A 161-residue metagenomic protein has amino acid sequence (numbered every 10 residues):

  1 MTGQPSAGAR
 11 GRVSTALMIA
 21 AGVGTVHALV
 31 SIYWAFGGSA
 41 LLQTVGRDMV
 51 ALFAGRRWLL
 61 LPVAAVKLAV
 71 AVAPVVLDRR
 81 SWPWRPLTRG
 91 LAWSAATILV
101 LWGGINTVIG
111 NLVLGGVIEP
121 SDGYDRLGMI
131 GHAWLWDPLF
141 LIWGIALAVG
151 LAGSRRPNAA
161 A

Functional and structural regions predicted by a protein language model:
T2-R10, V76-A96, R156-A161: Cytoplasmic juxtamembrane regions at transmembrane-helix boundaries
T2-R47: Transmembrane alpha-helical insertion/packing segments
S14-G24, A28, A64-K67, A71 (+4 more regions): Residues within membrane-spanning alpha-helices of integral membrane proteins, especially the hydrophobic core/packing
V26-G38, T97-L114: C-terminal TM-helix exit segments that contain a strictly Trp-centered aromatic cap at the helix terminus
W34-A40, V70-R80: Membrane-helix exit/interface motif
V45-V66, W134, P138: Transmembrane alpha-helix entry/boundary detector in multi-pass membrane proteins
G123-W143: Individual transmembrane alpha-helices with interfacial aromatic-anchor signatures
P138-N158: Membrane-water interface at the C-terminal end of transmembrane alpha helices
